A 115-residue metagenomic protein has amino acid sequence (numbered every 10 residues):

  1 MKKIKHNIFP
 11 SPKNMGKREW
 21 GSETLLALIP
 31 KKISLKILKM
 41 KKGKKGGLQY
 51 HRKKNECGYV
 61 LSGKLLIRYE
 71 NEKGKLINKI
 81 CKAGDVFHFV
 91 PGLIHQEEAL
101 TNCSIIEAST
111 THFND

Functional and structural regions predicted by a protein language model:
M1-I37, K45-G47, K79-K82: A short, N-terminal "cap"/entry segment at the start of jelly-roll beta-barrel domains of the cupin/DSBH fold
N7, S11-P12, G16-R18, I94-D115: Double-stranded beta-helix
I37, C57, N78, V86 (+1 more regions): Short, surface-exposed charged micro-motifs
K44, K53, L93, T101-N102: A generic "binding-loop/recognition-motif" signal
K45-G47, L66, D85-Q96: Histidine-centered metal-chelating micro-motifs
K53-N71: Glycine- and acidic-residue-biased ligand/ion/polar-headgroup-sensing regions
N71-G92: Short acidic-glycine-tyrosine-enriched beta hairpin
